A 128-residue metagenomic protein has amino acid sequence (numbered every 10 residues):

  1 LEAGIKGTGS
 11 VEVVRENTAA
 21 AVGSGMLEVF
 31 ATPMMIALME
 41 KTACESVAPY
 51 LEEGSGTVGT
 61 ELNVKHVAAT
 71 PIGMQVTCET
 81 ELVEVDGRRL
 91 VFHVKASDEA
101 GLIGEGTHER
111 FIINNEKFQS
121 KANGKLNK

Functional and structural regions predicted by a protein language model:
L1-A31: Catalytic strand-loop segment that frames the active site of acyl-thioester-processing enzymes
E12-V14, E109-I113: Short beta-strand edge segments in extracellular beta-sheet folds
C44-T77: Hydrophobic beta-strand-centered segment that forms part of the acyl-chain substrate-binding groove
V64-E99: Hydrophobic beta-sheet segments that form the core/acyl-binding groove of ACP/CoA-dependent acyl-chain-processing
K95, H108-E109: Residue-level structural signal for beta-strand termini and adjacent loop
F111-K128: C-terminal output/interaction extensions
